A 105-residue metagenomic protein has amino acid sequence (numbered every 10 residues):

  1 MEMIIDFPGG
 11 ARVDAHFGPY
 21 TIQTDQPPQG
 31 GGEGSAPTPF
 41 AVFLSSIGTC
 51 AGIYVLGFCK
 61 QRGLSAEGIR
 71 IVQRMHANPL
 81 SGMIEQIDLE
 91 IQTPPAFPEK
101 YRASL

Functional and structural regions predicted by a protein language model:
M1-S45, V55-L105: Extended beta-strand/beta-hairpin segments
C50-A51: Alpha-helical metal-binding/catalytic segments enriched in His/Glu/Asp
